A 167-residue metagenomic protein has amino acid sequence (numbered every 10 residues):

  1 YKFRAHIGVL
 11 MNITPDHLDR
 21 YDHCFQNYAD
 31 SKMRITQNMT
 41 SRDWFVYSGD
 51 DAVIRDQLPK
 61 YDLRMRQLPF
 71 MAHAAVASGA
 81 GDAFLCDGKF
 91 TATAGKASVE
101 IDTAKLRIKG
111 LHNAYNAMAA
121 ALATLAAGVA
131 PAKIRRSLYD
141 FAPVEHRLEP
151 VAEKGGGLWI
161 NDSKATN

Functional and structural regions predicted by a protein language model:
Y1-K2: Short glycine-biased active-site loop of nucleotidyltransferases that positions the nucleotide triphosphate and helps
A5-L158: Acidic, Mg2+-coordinating active-site environments of NTP-dependent enzymes
S163-N167: AMP-binding/adenylate-forming catalytic core of the ANL superfamily
